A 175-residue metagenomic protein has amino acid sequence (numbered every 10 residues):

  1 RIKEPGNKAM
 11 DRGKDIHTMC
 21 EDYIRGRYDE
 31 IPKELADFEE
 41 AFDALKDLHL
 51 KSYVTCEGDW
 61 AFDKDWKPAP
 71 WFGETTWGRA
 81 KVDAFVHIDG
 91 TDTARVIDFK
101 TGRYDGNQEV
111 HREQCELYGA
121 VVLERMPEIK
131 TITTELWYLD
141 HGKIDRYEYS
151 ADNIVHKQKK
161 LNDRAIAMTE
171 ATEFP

Functional and structural regions predicted by a protein language model:
R1-D22: Charged, glycine-rich intrinsically disordered N-terminal tails and low-complexity linkers that flank
R1-E4, V96, R164-T169: Short amphipathic alpha-helical segments and their helix-coil junctions
I2-P5, Y23-E30, G142-D152: Charged, low-complexity surface segments at secondary-structure and domain boundaries
K8-R12, D105-R112: Active-site metal-coordination segments of metallo-dependent hydrolases
D15, E113-V121: Short amphipathic alpha-helical face segments that pack within enzyme cores and frequently flank/anchor catalytic
D15, E34-A44, N153-H156, K160-D163 (+1 more regions): Exposed alpha-helical structural elements
T18-G106, E113, P127-E135: Catalytic cores of nuclease domains that cleave nucleic-acid phosphodiester backbones
F62-P68, E74, T91, N107-V110 (+1 more regions): Metal-dependent nuclease catalytic regions and adjoining charged, substrate-binding loops involved in nucleic-acid end
